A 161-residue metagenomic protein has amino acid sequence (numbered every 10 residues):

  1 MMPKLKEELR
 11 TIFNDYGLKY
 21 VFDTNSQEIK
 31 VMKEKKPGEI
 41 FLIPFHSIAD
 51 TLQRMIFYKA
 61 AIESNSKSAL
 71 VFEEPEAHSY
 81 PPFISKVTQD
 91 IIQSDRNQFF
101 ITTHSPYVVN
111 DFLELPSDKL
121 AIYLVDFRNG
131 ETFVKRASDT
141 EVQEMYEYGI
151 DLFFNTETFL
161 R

Functional and structural regions predicted by a protein language model:
M1-N65, A69, R128-R161: Phosphate-coordinating catalytic segments in nucleotide- and nucleic-acid-processing enzymes
E73-P75: Walker B catalytic acidic pair
A77-P81: Conserved D-loop-proximal element of ABC-family nucleotide-binding domains
S85-R161: C-terminal lobe/lid and adjacent interdomain/linker elements of RecA-like ASCE P-loop ATPase modules
